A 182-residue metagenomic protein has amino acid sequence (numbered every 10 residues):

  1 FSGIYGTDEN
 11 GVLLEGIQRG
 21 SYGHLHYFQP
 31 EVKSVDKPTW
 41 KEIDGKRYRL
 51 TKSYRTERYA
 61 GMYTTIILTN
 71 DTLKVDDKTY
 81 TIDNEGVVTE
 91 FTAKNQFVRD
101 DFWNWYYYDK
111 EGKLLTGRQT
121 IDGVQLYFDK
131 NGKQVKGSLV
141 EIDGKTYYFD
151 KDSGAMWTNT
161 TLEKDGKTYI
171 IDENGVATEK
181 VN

Functional and structural regions predicted by a protein language model:
F1-N182: Extracellular adhesion/carbohydrate-binding repeat motifs centered on closely spaced tryptophans
